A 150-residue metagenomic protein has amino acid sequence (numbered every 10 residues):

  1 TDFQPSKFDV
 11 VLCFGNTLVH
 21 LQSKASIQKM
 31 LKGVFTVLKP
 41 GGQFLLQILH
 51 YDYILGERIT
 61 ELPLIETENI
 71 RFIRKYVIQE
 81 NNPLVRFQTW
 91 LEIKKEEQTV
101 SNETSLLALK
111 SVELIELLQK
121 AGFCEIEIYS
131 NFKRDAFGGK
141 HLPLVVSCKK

Functional and structural regions predicted by a protein language model:
T1-V11: A short acidic, Gly/Pro-enriched loop at the edge of an enzyme's catalytic core that lines a small-molecule cofactor
D2, V19-H20, Y53: Short glycine-rich, flexible loops that bind phosphorylated cofactors or substrates
D9-A25: A short SAM/SAH-binding and catalytic strip from SAM-dependent methyltransferases
Q22, K39, K150: Short conserved AdoMet
Q28-P40: A short glycine-rich, Lys/Arg-flanked "PGG" loop and its adjoining helix->strand segment in the class I
F44-L45, E125: A short hydrophobic/small-residue beta-strand
L45-L117: SAM-dependent methyltransferase
L107-K150: C-terminal lobe and adjacent flexible extensions of AdoMet/dcAdoMet transferase-like proteins
